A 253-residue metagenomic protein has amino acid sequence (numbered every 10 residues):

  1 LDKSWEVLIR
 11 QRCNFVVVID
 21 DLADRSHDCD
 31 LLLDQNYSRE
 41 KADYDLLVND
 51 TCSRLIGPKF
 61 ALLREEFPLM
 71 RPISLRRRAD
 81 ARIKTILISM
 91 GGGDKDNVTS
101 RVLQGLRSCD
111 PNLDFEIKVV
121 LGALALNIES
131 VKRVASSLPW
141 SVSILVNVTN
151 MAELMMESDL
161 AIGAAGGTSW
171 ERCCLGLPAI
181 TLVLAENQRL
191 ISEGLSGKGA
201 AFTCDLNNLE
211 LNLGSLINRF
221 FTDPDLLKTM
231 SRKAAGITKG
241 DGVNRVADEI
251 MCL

Functional and structural regions predicted by a protein language model:
D28-N97, L124, I128-E129: A nucleotide-sugar donor-handling region in carbohydrate enzymes
P72-S74, D80-S158: Donor-nucleotide binding loops and adjacent catalytic segments primarily of GT-B fold Leloir glycosyltransferases
A152, S169-L175, E193: Short alpha-helical segment that forms part of, or immediately flanks, the ligand-binding pocket in carbohydrate-active
M156-G167: Acidic donor-binding loop of glycosyltransferase active sites
A161-G163, P178-N187: Short hydrophobic beta-strand element within catalytic cores of glycosyltransferases and related nucleotide-activated
N187-L216, D225: Change "using UDP/GDP/dTDP sugars" to "using nucleotide sugars
R219, L226-G240: A short, well-ordered alpha-helix in the C-terminal region of glycosyltransferases
K239-L253: C-terminal alpha-helical cap of glycosyltransferases
